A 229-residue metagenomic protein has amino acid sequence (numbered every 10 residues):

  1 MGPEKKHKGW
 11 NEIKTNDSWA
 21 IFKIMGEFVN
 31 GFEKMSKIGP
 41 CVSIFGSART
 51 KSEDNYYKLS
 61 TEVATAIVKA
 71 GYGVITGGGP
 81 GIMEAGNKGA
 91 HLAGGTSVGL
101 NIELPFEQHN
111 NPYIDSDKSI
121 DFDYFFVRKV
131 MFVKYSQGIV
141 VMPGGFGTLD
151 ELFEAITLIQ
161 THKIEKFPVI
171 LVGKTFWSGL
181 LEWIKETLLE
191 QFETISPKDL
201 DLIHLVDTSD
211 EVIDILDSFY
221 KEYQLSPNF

Functional and structural regions predicted by a protein language model:
G2-K6, I21, F219: Structural/interface elements that position substrates and couple domains in central-metabolism enzymes
H7-L100: Glycine-rich beta-alpha loop segments
M35-K37, H91, N111-I114, M131-Y135 (+2 more regions): Solvent-exposed alpha-helices and their adjacent loops that cap or buttress functional pockets in soluble metabolic
S47-T50, E103-P105, G144-G147: Short glycine-rich anion-binding loops that position phosphate/pyrophosphate groups of nucleotides and phosphorylated
G81-V141: Acidic/glycine-enriched connector segments
T96-E107, M142, I156-W183, I195-K198: Short, acidic/small-residue loops that bind anionic groups at enzyme active sites
D123-V172, Y220-S226: Active-site/ligand-binding-proximal alpha/beta "capping" segment
L171-F229: C-terminal functional extensions of proteins
